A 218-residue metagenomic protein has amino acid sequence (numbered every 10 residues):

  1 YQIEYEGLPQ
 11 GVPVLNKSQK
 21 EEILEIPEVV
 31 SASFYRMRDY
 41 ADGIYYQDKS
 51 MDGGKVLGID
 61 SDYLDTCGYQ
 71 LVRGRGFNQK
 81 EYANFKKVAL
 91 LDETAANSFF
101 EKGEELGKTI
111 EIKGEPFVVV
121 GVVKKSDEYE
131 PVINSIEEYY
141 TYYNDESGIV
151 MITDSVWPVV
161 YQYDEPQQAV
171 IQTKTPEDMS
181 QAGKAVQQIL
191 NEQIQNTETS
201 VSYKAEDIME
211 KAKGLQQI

Functional and structural regions predicted by a protein language model:
Y1-Y45, S50-D60, Y142-N144, E165-Q167: Membrane-proximal extracellular/periplasmic loop immediately following the first transmembrane helix
I3-Y5, I23, V29-A32, L64 (+6 more regions): Generic structural signal for small/hydrophobic residues in well-ordered secondary structure, especially within
E4-V14, Y46-S50, V122-S126, I171-M179 (+1 more regions): Structural beta->alpha junctions
E22, I26, S98, A185 (+1 more regions): Structured segments of extracytoplasmic/periplasmic soluble domains in secreted or envelope-associated proteins
S33, T109-E111, V170: Residues embedded in well-ordered beta-strands within globular domains across many folds
K49-V160, D164: Hydrophobic secondary-structure segments that place a key small or acidic residue at a functional site
Y143-A212: "Rare, low-scoring activations can occur in soluble or secreted enzymes where short amphipathic helices or signal
G214-Q217: Internal alpha-helical transmembrane segments of multi-pass membrane proteins, especially GPCRs
